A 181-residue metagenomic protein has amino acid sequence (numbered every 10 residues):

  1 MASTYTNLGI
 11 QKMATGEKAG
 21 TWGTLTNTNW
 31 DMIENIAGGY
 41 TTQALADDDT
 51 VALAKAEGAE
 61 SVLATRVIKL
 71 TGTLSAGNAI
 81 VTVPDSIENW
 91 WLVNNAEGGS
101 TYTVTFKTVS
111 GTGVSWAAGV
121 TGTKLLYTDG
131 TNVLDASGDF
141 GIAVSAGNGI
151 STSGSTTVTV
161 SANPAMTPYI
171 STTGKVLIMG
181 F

Functional and structural regions predicted by a protein language model:
M1, T24, S151, T167-F181: Viral virion structural and adsorption modules
M1-L8, G16-V104, T159-V160: Exposed extracellular interaction/assembly regions and N-terminal maturation sites
W30-G38, S100-T108, L125-D139, T156-P168: Short, surface-exposed terminal/edge motifs of secreted or surface/virion proteins that either
A46-T50, G119-K124, S153: Solvent-exposed, conformationally flexible loop/turn segments
L63-T65, A76-N78, I87-E88, T101 (+8 more regions): Surface-exposed or flexible loop/turn and strand-edge residues in extracellular/cell-surface modules
V67, W90-L92, L125-T128, L177-M179: Ordered hydrophobic segments in well-structured contexts
L70, V83, V93, T128 (+6 more regions): Extracellular beta-strand solenoids
F106-G111, A118: "Short basic amphipathic alpha-helical interaction patches in structured regions
